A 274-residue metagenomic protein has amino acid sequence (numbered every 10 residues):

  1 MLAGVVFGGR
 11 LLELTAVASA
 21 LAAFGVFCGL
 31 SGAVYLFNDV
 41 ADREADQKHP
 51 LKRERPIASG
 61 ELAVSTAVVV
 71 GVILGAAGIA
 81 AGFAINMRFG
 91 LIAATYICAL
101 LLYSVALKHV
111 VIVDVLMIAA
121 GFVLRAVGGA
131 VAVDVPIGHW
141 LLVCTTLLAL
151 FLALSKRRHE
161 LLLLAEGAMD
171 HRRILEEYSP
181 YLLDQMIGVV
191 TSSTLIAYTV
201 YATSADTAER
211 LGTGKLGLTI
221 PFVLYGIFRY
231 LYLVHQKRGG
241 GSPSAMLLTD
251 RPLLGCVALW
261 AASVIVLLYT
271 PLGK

Functional and structural regions predicted by a protein language model:
M1-F7, L11-A41, R88-Y103: Membrane-embedded alpha-helical segments that form the functional core of polytopic membrane enzymes, especially those
M1-L2, A22, R43, K48-A93 (+3 more regions): Multi-pass membrane catalytic core of lipid/isoprenoid biosynthesis enzymes
V6-L11, A77-I85, L102-A106, G128-V133 (+1 more regions): Hydrophobic alpha-helical transmembrane segments
T15-A20, M87-A93, V111-V113, P136-L142 (+1 more regions): Short, aromatic-rich membrane-interface segments at the entry and exit of alpha-helical transmembrane domains
F27, G75-A76, I97-L100, I118 (+1 more regions): Residue-level recognition of pore/gate-forming positions within transmembrane alpha-helices of multi-pass
F27-A58, V113, L154-L162, F228-R229: Acidic (Asp/Glu-rich) catalytic motifs at the cytosolic membrane interface
V105, V123-K274: C-terminal membrane-associated helical module and adjoining short loops/tails
V105-V115: Membrane-helix interface "capping/anchor" motifs
